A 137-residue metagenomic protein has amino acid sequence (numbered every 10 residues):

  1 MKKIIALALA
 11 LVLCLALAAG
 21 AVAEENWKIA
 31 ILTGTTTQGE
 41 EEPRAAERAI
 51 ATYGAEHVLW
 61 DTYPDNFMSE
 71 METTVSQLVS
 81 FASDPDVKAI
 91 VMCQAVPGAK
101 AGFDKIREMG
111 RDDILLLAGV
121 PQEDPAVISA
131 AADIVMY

Functional and structural regions predicted by a protein language model:
M1-W27: Short, low-complexity disordered leader/linker segments with a strong preference for bacterial N-terminal type II
V22-Y137: A residue-level marker of the well-folded mature domains of exported/periplasmic proteins
